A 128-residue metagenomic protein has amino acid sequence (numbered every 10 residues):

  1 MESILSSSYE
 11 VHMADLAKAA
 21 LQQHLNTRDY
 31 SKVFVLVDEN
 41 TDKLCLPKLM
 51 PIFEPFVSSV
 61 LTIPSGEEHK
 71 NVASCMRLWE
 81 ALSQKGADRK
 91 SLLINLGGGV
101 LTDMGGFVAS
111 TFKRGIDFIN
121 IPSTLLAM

Functional and structural regions predicted by a protein language model:
M1-L92: ATP/NTP phosphate-donor binding region
K70-M128: Glycine/threonine-rich beta-strand-loop-alpha-helix active-site module that forms ligand/phosphate-binding
